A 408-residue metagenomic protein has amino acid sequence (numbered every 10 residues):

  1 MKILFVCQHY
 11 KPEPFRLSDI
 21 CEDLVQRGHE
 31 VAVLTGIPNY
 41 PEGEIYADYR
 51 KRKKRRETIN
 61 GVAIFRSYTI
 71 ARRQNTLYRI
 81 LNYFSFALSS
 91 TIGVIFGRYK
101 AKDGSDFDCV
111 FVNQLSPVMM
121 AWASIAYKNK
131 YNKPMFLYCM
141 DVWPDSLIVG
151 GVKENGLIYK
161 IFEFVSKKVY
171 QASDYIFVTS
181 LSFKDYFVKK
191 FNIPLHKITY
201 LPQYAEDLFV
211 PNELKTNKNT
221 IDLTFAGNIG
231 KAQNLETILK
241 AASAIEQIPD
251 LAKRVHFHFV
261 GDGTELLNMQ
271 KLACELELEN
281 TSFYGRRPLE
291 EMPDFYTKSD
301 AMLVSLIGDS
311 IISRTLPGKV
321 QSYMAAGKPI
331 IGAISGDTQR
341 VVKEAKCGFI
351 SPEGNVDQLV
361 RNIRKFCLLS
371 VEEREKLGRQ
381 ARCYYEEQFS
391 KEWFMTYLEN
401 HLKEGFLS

Functional and structural regions predicted by a protein language model:
M1-R52, R56-E57: N-terminal subdomain of nucleotide-sugar transferases
I37, S182, L201-Y204: Carbohydrate-associated surface elements
M119, A126-Y131, G156-I176: Membrane-proximal helix-turn-helix segments that form the acceptor-binding/catalytic region of lipid-linked
T216-S243, H258: Conserved donor-binding/catalytic core segment of Leloir-type glycosyltransferases
Q233, P288-F295, M302-M324, I331-R340: Nucleotide-sugar-dependent
P249-A252, H256-V260, L267-P293: Nucleotide-activated donor-binding/catalytic signature segment of Leloir-type glycosyltransferases, i.e., the conserved
Q339-K365, E372: Change "using UDP/GDP/dTDP sugars" to "using nucleotide sugars
Q358, L368-K403: A charged, aromatic-enriched C-terminal amphipathic alpha-helix characteristic of glycosyltransferases across folds
